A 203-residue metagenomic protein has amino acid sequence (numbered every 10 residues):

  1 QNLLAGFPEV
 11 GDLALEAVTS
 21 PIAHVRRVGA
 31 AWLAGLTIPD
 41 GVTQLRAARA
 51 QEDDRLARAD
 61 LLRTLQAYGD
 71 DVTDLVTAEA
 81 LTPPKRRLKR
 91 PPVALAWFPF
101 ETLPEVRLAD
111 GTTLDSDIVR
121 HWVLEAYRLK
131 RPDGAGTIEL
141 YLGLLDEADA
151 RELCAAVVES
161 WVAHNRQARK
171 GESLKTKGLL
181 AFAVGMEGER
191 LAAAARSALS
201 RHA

Functional and structural regions predicted by a protein language model:
Q1-G6, E16-A17, R27-L36, A47 (+4 more regions): Structural detector for internal amphipathic alpha-helices that build alpha-solenoid repeat scaffolds
F7-T19, I38-A50, D70-A80, C154-A155 (+1 more regions): Amphipathic alpha-helical scaffolding segments comprising HEAT/armadillo-like alpha-solenoid repeats
V10-G11, G41-V42, R58, V72-D74 (+5 more regions): Short amphipathic alpha-helical segments that mediate assembly, nucleic-acid/protein binding, or membrane association
P21-A23, E52-A57, H202: Short inter-helical turns and helix N-cap capping residues of alpha-solenoid HEAT/ARM repeat scaffolds
V28, A59, R63-Q66, V72-V76 (+2 more regions): Alpha-helical solenoid repeat scaffolds
R55-R58, Y68, A78-K85: Accessory nucleic-acid engagement/destabilization modules that flank
A78-W161: Extended alpha-helical scaffolding regions
V158-L174, F182-R201: Terminal accessory regions of large proteins
